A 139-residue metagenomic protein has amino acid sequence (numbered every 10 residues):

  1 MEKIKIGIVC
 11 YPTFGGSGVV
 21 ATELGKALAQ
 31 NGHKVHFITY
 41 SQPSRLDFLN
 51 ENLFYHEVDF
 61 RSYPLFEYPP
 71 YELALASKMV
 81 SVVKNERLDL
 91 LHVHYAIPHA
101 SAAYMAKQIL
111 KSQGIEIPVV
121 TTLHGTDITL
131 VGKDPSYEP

Functional and structural regions predicted by a protein language model:
E2-G7: Extreme N-terminal starter segment of soluble prokaryotic enzymes
C10-F14, K26-Y71: N-terminal strand-loop element at the rim of the active site of nucleotide-sugar-dependent glycosyltransferases
G16-A27, S136: Conserved alpha-helical elements of sugar-nucleotide-dependent glycosyltransferases
A27, N31, A106-K111: Short hydrophobic signal-anchor/transmembrane segments that target glycosyltransferases and glycosylation machinery
P64-L90, A100-S101, M105, S136: An amphipathic, basic-hydrophobic alpha-helix
L90-I97, L123: Histidine-centered catalytic micro-motifs
K111-V120, T126-P139: Nucleotide-sugar donor phosphate/pyrophosphate-binding loop at the beta->alpha transition of glycosyltransferases
